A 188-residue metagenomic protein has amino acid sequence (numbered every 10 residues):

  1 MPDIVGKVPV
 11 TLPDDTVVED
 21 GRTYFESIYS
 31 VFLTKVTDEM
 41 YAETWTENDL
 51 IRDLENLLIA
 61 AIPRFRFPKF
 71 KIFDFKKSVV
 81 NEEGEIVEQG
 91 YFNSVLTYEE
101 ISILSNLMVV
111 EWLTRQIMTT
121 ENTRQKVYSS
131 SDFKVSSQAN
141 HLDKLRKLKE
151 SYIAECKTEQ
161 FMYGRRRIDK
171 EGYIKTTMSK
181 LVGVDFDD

Functional and structural regions predicted by a protein language model:
P2-L96, E171-D188: Conserved short "hinge" loops at termini or chain/domain junctions
T23, N48, R52-N56, S102 (+3 more regions): Generic alpha-helical secondary structure signal
F70, D74, W112-K126: Short, solvent-exposed secondary-structure capping/transition elements
E82-F92, R115, E155-D169: Hydrophobic transmembrane alpha-helix bundles
V87, S130-H141: Eukaryote-specific, cytoplasm-facing alpha-helical/coiled-coil scaffolding segments in long proteins
T97-M118: Elongated alpha-helical scaffolds
M118-D132, F161-T176: Long amphipathic alpha-helical coiled-coil segments
S136-K170: Polybasic, proline/glycine-rich intrinsically disordered low-complexity segments
